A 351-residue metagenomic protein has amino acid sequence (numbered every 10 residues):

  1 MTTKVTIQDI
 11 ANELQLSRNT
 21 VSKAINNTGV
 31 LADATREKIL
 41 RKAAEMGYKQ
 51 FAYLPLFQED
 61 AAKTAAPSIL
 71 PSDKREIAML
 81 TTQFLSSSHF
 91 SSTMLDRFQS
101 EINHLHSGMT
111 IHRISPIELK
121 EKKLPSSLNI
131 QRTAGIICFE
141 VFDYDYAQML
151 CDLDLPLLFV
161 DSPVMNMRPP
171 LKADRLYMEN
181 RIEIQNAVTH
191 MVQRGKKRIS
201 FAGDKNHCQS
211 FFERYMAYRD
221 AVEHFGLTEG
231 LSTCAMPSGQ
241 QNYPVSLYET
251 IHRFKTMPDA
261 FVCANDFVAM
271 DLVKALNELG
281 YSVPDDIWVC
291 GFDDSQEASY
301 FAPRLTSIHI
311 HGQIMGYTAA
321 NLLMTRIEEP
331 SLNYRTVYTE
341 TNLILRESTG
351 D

Functional and structural regions predicted by a protein language model:
M1-A65: N-terminal helix-turn-helix DNA-binding module of bacterial transcription factors
Y48-L124: Amphipathic helical "hinge" segments at domain boundaries
H89-L105, E183-N186, Q209-E229, D271 (+2 more regions): Short, solvent-exposed amphipathic alpha-helices that sit in or adjacent to ligand/effector-binding or catalytic
I102-S115, F201, R219-P244: Short beta-strand elements in bilobed, periplasmic/extracellular small-molecule ligand-binding domains
F139-E183, F267, D293-L305: Flexible loop/hinge segments that line or gate small-molecule binding clefts
D174-A202, Q241-E249, A269, I310-E328: Hydrophobic alpha-helical segments within soluble ligand-binding/sensing domains
Q185-L227, R335-G350: An alpha-beta-alpha
Y248-D351: Flexible loop/turn connectors
